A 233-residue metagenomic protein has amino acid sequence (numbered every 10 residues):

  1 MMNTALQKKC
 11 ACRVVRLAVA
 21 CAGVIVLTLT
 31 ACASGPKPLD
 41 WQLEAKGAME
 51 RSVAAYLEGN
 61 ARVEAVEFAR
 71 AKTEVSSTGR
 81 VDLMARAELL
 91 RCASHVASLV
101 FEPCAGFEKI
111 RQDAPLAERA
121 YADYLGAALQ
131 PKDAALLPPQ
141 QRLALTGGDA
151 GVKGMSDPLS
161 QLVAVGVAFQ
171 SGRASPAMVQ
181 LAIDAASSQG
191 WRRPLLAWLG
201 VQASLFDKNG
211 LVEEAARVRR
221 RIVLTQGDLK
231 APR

Functional and structural regions predicted by a protein language model:
T28-A31: C-terminal motif of bacterial Sec signal peptides marking the signal peptidase cleavage site
K37-A114: N-terminal Sec/ER secretory leader and immediately downstream segment of secreted/extracellular precursors
E44, M84, S175, L195-L196 (+1 more regions): Residues that mark the junctions of alpha-helical repeat units in TPR/alpha-solenoid scaffolds
A69-T73, R111-Q112, I183-S187, S204 (+1 more regions): Amphipathic alpha-helical segments of tetratricopeptide repeats
A117-W191: Extended amphipathic alpha-helical interaction segments
G200-R233: A cross-kingdom marker for long, charged
